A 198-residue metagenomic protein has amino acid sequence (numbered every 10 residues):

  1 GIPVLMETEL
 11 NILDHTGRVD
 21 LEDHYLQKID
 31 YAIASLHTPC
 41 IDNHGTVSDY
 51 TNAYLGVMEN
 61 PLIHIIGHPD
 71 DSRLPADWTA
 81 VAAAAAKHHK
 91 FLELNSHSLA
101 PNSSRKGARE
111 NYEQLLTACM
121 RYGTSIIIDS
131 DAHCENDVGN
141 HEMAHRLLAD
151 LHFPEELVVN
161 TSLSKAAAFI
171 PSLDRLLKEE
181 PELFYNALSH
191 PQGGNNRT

Functional and structural regions predicted by a protein language model:
G1-L94, A149-H152, L157-V158, K165-R197: Extended substrate/RNA-proximal surfaces in nucleic-acid metabolism proteins
I12, R73, L99-A100, C134-E135 (+1 more regions): Positions that flank functional sites
I41, H68-P69, P101-S103, D131-A132: Short, contiguous strand/loop micro-motifs
P75-A83, N102-A118, E135-A149, F169-I170: Histidine/acidic-residue-rich catalytic or RNA/ligand-binding cores of hydrolases and nuclease-related proteins
H88, E110-N111, Y122: Conserved beta-sheet core of the metallophosphoesterase superfamily
F91-S104: His/Asp/Glu-enriched short active-site or ligand-binding loop at hydrolase and phosphoryl-transfer sites
N95-H97, L116, G123, D129: C-terminal active-site rim and adjoining tail of enzyme catalytic domains
T124-V138: Short acidic/histidine-rich active-site segments
